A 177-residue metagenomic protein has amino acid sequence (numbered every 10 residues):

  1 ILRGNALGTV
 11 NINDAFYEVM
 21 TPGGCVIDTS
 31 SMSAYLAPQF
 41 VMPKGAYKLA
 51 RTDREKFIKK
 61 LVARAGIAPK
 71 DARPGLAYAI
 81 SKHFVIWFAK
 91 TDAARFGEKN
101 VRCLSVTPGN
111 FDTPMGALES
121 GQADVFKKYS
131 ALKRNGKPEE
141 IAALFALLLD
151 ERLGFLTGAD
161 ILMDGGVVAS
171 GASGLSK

Functional and structural regions predicted by a protein language model:
I1-L2: A hydrophobic alpha-helix adjacent to the NAD(P)-binding/active-site core of NAD(P)-dependent oxidoreductases, strongly
N11, F16, Y78, I86 (+3 more regions): C-terminal helical subdomain
P22-E98, N110: Catalytic loop of short-chain dehydrogenase/reductase
R51-A68, A117-S130, N135: A short C-terminal helix-loop "cap" of Rossmann-like NAD(P)-dependent dehydrogenase/epimerase domains
G97-R102, L156-G158: Short, small/polar-rich loop/turn modules that mediate ligand/substrate recognition or access, typified
T107-L118: Short, flexible catalytic-loop segment of classical short-chain dehydrogenase/reductase
T157-K177: Short C-terminal tail/terminal secondary-structure segment of NAD(P)H-dependent dehydrogenase/reductase domains
